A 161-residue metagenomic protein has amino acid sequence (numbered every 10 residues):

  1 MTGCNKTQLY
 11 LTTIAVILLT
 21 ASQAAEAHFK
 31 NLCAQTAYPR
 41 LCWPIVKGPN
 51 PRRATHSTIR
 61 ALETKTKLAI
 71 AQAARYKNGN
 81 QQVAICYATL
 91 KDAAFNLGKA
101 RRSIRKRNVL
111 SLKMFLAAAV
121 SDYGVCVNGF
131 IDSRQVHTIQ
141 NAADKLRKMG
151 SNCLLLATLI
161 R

Functional and structural regions predicted by a protein language model:
T2-S111, F115-R161: Trafficking entry modules
